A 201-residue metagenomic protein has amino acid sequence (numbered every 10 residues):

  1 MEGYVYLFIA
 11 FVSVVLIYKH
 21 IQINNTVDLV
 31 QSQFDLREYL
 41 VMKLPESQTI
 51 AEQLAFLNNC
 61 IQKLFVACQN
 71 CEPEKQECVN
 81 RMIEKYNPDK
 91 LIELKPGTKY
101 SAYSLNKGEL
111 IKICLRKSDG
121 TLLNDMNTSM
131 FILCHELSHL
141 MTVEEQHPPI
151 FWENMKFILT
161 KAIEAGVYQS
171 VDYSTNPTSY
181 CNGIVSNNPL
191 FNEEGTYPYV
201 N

Functional and structural regions predicted by a protein language model:
M1-F8: Feature marks short, highly hydrophobic, charge-poor N-terminal signal-anchor/signal peptide-like helices that anchor
A10-I21, V27-Q31, K43-N124, E144-N201: Metalloprotease/metallohydrolase-associated module, dominated by Zn2+-dependent proteases
R37-V41, M130-C134: Surface-exposed beta-strand-to-loop junctions that form interaction patches on eukaryotic regulatory domains
F131-V143: Active-site recognition of the HExxH zinc-binding catalytic motif
